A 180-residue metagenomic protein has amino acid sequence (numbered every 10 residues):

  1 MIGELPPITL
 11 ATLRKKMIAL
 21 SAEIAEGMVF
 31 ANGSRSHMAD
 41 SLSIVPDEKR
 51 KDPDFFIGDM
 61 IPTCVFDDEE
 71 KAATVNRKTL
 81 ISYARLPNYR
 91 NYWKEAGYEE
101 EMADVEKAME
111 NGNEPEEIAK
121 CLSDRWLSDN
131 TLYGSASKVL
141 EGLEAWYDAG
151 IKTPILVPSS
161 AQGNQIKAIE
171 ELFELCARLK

Functional and structural regions predicted by a protein language model:
M1-K180: Active-site-adjacent structural elements that line small-molecule/cofactor binding pockets in enzymes
